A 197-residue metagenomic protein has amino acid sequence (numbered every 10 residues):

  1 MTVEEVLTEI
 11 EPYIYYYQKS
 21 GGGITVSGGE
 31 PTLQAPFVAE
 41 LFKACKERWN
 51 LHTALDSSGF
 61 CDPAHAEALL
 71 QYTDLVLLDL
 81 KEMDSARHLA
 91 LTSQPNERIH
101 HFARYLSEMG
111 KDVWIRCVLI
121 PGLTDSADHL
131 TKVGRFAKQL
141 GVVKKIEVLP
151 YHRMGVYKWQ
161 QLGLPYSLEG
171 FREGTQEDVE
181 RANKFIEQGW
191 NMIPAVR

Functional and structural regions predicted by a protein language model:
T2-E5: Extended, non-globular alpha-helical segments
L7-M154: Conserved AdoMet/S-adenosylmethionine-binding subsite of the radical SAM
I120-R197: Radical SAM enzyme [4Fe-4S]-AdoMet core and its adjacent flexible, acidic and glycine-rich loops/tails across
